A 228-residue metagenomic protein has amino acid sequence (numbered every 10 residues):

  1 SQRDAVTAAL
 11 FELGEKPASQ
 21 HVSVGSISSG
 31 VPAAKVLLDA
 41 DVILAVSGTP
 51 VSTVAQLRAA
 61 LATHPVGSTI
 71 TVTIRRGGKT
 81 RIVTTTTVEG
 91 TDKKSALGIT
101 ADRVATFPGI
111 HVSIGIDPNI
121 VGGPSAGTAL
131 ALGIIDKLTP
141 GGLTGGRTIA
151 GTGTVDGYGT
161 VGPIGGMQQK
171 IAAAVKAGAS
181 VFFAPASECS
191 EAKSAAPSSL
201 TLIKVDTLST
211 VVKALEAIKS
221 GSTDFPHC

Functional and structural regions predicted by a protein language model:
S1, S26-G30, A45-G48, I114-P124 (+2 more regions): Second-shell loop/turn segments in exported
S1-S28, T84-G151: PDZ/PDZ-like peptide-tail recognition elements
L10, A33, A40-I43, V72 (+4 more regions): Terminal peptide-recognition signature
S23, S180-P185, K204: Structural recognition of the beta-strand scaffold that forms the well-ordered cores of secreted hydrolase catalytic
A33-Q56, A60, I171, G178-F182: Conserved PDZ fold ligand-binding element
A59-A101, S194-A217, D224-C228: PDZ-domain C-terminal substructure recognizer with occasional recognition of PDZ-binding tails
K137-T139, I149, G157-F182: Glycine- and Gly-Pro-enriched alpha-helical subdomains that act as flexible, kink-prone "lid/hinge" or packing modules
A184-A195: Short, glycine/polar-rich helix-capping loops at beta-to-alpha or helix-loop-helix junctions that flank or form
